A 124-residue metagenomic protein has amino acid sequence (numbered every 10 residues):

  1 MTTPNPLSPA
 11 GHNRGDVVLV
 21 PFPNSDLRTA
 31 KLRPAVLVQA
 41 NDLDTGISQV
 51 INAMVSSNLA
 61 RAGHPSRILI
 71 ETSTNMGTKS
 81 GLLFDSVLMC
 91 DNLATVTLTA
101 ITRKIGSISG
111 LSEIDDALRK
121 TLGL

Functional and structural regions predicted by a protein language model:
M1-L124: Conserved functional hotspots at enzyme active or ligand-binding sites that engage polyanionic ligands
